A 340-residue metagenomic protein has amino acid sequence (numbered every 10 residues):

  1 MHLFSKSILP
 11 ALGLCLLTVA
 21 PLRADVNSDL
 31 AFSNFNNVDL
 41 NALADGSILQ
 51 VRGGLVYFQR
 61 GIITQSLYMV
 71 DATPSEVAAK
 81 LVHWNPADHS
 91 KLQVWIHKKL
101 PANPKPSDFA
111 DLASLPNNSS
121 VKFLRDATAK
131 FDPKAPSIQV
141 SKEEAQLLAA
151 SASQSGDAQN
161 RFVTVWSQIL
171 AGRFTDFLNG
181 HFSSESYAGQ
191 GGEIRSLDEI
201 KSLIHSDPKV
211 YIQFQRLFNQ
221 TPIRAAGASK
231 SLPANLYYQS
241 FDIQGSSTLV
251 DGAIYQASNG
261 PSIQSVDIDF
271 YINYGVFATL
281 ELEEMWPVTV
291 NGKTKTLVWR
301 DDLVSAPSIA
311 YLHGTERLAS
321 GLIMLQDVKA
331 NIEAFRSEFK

Functional and structural regions predicted by a protein language model:
M1-P10: Bacterial N-terminal signal peptides that target proteins for export
S5, V19, H83-P86: Polar helix-capping/helix-linker motif
P10-V19: Bacterial N-terminal signal peptides
A20-A24: Sec/Tat signal peptide C-region and signal peptidase I cleavage site
D25-E76, V82, P86-K340: Terminal "cap-and-tail" regions of soluble proteins that handle hydrophobic small molecules
